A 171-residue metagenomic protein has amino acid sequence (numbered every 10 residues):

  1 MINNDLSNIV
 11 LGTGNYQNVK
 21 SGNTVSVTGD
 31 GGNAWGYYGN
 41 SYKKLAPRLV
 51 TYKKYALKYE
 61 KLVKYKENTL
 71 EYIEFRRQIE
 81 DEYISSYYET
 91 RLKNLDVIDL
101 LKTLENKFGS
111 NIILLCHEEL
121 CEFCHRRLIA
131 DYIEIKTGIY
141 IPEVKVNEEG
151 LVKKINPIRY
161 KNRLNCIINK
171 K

Functional and structural regions predicted by a protein language model:
M1-K171: Residues lining hydrophobic/aromatic ligand-binding pockets adjacent to catalytic sites
